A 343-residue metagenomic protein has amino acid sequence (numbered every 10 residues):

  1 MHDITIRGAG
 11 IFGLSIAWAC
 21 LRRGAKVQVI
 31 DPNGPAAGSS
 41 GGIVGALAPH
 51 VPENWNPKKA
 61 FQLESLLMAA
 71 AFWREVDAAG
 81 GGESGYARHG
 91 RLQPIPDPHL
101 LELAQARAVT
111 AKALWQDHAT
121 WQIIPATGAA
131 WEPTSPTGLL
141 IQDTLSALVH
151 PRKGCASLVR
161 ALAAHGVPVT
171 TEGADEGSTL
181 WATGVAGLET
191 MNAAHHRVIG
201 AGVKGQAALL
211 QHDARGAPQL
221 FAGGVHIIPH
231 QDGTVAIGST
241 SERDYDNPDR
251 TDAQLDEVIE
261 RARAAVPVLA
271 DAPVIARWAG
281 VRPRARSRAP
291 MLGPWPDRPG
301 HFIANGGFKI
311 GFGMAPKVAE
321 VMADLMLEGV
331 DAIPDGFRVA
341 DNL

Functional and structural regions predicted by a protein language model:
H2-Q28: N-terminal Rossmann-like FAD-binding beta1-loop-alpha1 element of flavoenzymes
S15-R23, G45-V51, S84-Y86, T183-P299: Active-site substrate-recognition segment that forms the wall of the catalytic cavity or substrate channel
R22-G41: Glycine-rich FAD pyrophosphate-binding loop
G45-A129: Dinucleotide-binding Rossmann-like beta1-alpha1 core, especially the glycine-rich loop that anchors the ADP
E53-N54, G82-I95, D117-R160, T240-D244 (+1 more regions): Helix-loop-beta segment of a Rossmann-like dinucleotide-binding subdomain
A60-L67, P98-L100, I141-S157, D249-Q254 (+1 more regions): Short beta-strand to alpha-helix junction loop
L140-S178, A182, A186: Helical element adjacent to the flavin cofactor pocket in flavoenzyme catalytic cores
P273-L343: C-terminal catalytic lobe of FAD-dependent flavoproteins
